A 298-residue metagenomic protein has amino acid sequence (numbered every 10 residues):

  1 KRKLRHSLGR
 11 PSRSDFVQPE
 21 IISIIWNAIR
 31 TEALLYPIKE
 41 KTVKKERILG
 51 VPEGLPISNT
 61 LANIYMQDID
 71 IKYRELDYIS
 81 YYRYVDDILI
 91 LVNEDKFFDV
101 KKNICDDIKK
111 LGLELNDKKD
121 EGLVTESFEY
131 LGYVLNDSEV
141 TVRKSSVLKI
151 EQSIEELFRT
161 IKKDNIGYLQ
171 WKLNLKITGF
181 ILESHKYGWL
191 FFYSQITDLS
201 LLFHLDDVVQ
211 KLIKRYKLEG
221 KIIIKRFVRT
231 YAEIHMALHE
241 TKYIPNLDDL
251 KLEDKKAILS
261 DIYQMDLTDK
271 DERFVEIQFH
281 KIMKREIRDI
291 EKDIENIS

Functional and structural regions predicted by a protein language model:
K1-V85, L89-N103, L113, G122-S127 (+1 more regions): Conserved polymerase palm-domain catalytic core
H6, R10, S14, N27 (+10 more regions): A structural signal for alpha-helix termini and helix-coil/disorder junctions
S23, N27, E40, K44 (+19 more regions): A sequence-level detector of short, solvent-exposed, charge-rich linear segments
S80-R83, L91-D164: Polymerase palm active-site segment centered on the conserved acidic dipeptide of motif C
L135-S298: Active-site and adjacent loop segments of nucleotide-processing enzymes that use two-metal-ion phosphate chemistry
